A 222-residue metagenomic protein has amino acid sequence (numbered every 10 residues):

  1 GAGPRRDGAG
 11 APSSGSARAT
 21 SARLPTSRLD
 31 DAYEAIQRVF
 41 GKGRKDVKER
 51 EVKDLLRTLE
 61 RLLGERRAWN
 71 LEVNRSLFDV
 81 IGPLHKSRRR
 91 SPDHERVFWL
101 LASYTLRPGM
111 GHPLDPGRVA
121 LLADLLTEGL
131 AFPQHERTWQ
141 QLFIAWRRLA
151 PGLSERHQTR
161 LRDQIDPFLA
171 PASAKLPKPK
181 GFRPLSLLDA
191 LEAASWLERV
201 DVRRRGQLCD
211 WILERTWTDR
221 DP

Functional and structural regions predicted by a protein language model:
G1-P222: PAZ/PAZ-like end-binding module
